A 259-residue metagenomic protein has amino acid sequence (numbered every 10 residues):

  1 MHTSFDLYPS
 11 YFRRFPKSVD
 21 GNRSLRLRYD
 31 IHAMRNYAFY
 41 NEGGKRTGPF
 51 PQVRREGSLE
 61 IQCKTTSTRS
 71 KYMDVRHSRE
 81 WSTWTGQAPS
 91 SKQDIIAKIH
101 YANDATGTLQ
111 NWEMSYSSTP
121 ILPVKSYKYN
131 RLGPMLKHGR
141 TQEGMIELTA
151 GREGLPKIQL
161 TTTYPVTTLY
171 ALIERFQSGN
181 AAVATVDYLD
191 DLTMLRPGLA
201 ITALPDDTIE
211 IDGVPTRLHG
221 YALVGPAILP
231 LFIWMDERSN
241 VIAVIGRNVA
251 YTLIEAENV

Functional and structural regions predicted by a protein language model:
M1-G139, R175-V259: Acidic, serine/threonine-rich low-complexity disordered tracts
Y127-N180: Surface-exposed beta-loop interaction hotspot
